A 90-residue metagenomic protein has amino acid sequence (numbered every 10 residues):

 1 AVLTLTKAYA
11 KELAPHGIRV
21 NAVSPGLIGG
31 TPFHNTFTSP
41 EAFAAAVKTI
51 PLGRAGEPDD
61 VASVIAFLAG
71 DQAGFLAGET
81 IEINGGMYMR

Functional and structural regions predicted by a protein language model:
A1-E12: Conserved catalytic helix of short-chain dehydrogenase/reductases
T6-K7, A62-I65, A69: Short-chain dehydrogenase/reductase
K11-P15, G74: Alpha-helical segment proximal to the catalytic Tyr-Lys
P15, I28-I50: A glycine/serine/threonine-rich, flexible loop-to-helix segment that serves as the NAD(P) cofactor-binding "lid"
R19-G29, A69, E82-N84: Conserved SDR Rossmann-fold cofactor-binding beta-strand/turn motif
I50-V61, Q72: A conserved structural motif in NAD(P)-dependent oxidoreductases
A66, A77-R90: Short C-terminal tail/terminal secondary-structure segment of NAD(P)H-dependent dehydrogenase/reductase domains
